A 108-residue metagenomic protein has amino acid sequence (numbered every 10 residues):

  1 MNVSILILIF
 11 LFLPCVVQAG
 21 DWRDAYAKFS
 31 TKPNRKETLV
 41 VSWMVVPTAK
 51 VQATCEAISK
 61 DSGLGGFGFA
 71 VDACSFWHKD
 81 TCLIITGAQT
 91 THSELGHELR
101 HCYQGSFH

Functional and structural regions predicted by a protein language model:
M1-I9: Sec-dependent signal peptide recognition, specifically the positively charged N-region followed immediately by
P14-V16: N-terminal signal peptide c-region/cleavage motif recognized by signal peptidases
Q18-Y26: Cleaved targeting-peptide boundary
F29-E56: N-terminal targeting signals for Sec/Tat export/insertion, comprising classic cleavable signal peptides
K50-K79, H92: Catalytic zinc-binding patch centered on the HExxH motif and its immediate surroundings that defines zinc-dependent
H78-G96: Short pre-active-site segment immediately N-terminal to the catalytic Zn-binding motif
L99-H108: Catalytic Zn2+-binding segment of zinc metalloproteases
